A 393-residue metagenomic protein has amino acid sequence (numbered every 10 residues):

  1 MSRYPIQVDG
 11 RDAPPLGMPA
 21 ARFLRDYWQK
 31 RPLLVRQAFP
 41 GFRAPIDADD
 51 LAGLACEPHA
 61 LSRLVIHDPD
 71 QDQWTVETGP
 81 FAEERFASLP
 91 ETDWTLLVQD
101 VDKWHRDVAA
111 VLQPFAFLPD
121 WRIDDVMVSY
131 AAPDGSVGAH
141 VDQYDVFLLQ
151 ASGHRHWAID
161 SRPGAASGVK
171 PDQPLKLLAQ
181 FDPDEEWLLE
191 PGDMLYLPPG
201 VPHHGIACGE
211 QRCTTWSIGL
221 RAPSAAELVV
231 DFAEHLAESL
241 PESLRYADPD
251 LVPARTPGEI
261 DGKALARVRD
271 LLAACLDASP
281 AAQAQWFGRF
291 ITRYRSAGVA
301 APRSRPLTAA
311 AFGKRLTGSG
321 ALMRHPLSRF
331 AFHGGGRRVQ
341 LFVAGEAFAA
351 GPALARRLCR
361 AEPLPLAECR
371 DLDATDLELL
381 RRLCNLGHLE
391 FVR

Functional and structural regions predicted by a protein language model:
M1-P32, R338-A350, E390-R393: Fe(II)/2-oxoglutarate
S2, G10, G345-R393: Long, charge-rich, low-complexity alpha-helical segments
S2-D26, F39-D193, V201-R245, D250: Active-site region of the double-stranded beta-helix
V65-D68, F287-G288, C369: Short coil/turn segments at secondary-structure boundaries
Y196-P198, V392: Residue-level recognition of conserved beta-strand edge/terminus positions
A233-A310: C-terminal amphipathic alpha-helical segment
A278-R360, R381, R393: Acidic, low-complexity/disordered tracts enriched in E/D and polar residues
